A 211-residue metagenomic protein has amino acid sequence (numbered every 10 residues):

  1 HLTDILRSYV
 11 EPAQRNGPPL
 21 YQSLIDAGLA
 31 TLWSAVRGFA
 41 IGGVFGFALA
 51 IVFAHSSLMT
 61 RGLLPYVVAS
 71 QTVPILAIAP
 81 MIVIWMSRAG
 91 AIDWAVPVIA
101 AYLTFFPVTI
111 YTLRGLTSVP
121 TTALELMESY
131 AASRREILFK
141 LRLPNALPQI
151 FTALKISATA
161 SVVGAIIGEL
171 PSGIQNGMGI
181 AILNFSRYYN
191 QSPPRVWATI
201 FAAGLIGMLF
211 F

Functional and structural regions predicted by a protein language model:
H1-A40, P193: Periplasmic/extracellular loop-to-transmembrane helix junction in inner-membrane transport proteins
H1-E11, S172-R187: Short hydrophobic, aromatic-rich alpha-helical segments embedded in or entering the lipid bilayer of multi-pass
I25-V36, T60, V67-S70, L147 (+3 more regions): Alpha-helical membrane-interface segments at transmembrane helix boundaries
R37-V67: Transmembrane-helix boundary motif in ABC transporter permease subunits
V68-P107, R114-G115: Generic hydrophobic transmembrane alpha-helix motif, especially the helices
V98-Y102, R135-G168, A198, A202: Transmembrane alpha-helices
Y111-I150: Short cytoplasmic-facing helical segments at TM-TM junctions of multi-pass membrane proteins
M178-F211: Hydrophobic alpha-helical transmembrane segments of polytopic membrane proteins
